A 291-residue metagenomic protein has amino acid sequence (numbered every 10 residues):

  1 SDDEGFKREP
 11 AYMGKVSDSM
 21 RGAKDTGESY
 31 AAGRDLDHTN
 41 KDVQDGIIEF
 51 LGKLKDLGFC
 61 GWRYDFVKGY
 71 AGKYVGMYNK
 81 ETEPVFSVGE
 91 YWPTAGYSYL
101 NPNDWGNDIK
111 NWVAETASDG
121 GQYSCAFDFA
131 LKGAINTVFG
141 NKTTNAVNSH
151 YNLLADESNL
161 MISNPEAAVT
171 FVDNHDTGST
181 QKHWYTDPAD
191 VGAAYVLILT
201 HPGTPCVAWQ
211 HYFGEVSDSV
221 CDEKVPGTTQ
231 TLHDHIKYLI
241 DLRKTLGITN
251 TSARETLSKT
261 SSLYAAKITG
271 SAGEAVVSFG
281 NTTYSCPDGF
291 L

Functional and structural regions predicted by a protein language model:
S1-S29: Core domains of carbohydrate- and sulfate-ester-processing enzymes
D2-Y12, D35, G133-T137, V147 (+1 more regions): A motif-centric signal for short, conserved binding hotspots located in accessible loops or intrinsically disordered
D3, M13, G33, P102 (+1 more regions): Intrinsically disordered, low-complexity regions
M13, D35-F50: Alpha-helical scaffold elements lining the catalytic groove of polysaccharide deacetylases
R21, D25-E28, Q44, I48-G52: Membrane-targeting and insertion segments and their boundary/processing signals
D25-T39, L57, N174-T180: Short glycine/proline-rich turn/loop motifs
I48-L291: Active-site-proximal helices and loops of the catalytic beta/alpha 8
